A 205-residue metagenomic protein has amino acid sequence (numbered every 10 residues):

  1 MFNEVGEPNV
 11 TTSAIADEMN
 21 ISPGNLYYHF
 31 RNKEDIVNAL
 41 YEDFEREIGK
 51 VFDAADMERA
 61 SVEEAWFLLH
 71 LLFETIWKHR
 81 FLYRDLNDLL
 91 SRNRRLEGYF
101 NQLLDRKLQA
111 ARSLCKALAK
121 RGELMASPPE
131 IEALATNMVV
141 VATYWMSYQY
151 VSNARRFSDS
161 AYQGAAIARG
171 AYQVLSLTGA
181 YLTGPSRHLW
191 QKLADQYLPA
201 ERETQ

Functional and structural regions predicted by a protein language model:
M1-D35, A39: Helix-turn-helix
E42-I48: Short, basic, alpha-helical segments at the C-terminal edge of helix-turn-helix-like DNA-binding modules
F52-A55, Y83, N87-L90, L118 (+2 more regions): Secondary-structure edge/capping motif, primarily at the C-terminal ends of alpha-helices and the immediately following
D53-F81, G98, A135: Hydrophobic alpha-helical connector segments
I76-G98, R112-K116: Amphipathic alpha-helical segments used for helix-helix packing
R95-R121, E132-S147, A166-L177: Amphipathic alpha-helical packing segments from all-alpha helical-bundle domains
S147-Q205: C-terminal peripheral helix-coil segments that are non-catalytic and often amphipathic
